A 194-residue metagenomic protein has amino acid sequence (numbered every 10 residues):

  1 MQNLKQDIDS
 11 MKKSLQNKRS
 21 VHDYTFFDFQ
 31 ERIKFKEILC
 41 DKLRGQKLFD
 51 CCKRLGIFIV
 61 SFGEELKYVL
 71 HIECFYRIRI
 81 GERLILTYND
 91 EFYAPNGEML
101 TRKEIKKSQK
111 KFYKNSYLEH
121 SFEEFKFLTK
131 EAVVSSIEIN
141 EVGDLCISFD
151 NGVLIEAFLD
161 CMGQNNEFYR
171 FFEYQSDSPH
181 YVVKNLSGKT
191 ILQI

Functional and structural regions predicted by a protein language model:
Q2-I194: Surface-exposed, interaction-prone regions used to assemble/regulate multi-protein complexes
